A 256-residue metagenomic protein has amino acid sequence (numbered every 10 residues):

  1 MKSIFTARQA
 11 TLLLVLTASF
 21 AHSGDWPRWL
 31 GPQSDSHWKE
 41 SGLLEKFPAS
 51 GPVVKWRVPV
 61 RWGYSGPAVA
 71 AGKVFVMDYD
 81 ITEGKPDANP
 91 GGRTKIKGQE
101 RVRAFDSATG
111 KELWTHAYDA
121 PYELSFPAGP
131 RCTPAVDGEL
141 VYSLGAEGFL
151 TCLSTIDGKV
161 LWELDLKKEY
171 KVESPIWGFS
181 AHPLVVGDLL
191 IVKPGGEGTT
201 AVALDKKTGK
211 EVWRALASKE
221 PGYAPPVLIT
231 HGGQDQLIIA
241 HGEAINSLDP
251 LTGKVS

Functional and structural regions predicted by a protein language model:
M1-T11: Bacterial N-terminal signal peptides that target proteins for export
K2, L14-V15, K46, L161: Intrinsic low-complexity, intrinsically disordered segments enriched in polar/basic residues
I4, T17-F20, A244: A subset of signal/propeptide-processing and intrinsically disordered low-complexity segments in secreted/extracellular
Q9-S19: Bacterial N-terminal signal peptides
H22-S256: Noncatalytic, solvent-exposed loop/strand surfaces of beta-propeller-type extracellular/periplasmic domains
